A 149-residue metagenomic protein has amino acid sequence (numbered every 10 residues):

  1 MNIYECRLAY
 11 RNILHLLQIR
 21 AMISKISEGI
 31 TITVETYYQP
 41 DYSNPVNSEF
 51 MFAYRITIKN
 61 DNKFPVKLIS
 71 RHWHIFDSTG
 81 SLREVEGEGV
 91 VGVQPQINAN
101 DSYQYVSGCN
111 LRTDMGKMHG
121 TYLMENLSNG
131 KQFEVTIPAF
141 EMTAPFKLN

Functional and structural regions predicted by a protein language model:
N2, Y10-H15: Intrinsic-disorder-associated, low-complexity terminal segments enriched in Asp/Asn/His/Tyr and depleted of Lys/Arg
A21-S48: Low-complexity, acidic Ser/Thr/Pro/Gly-rich terminal tails and inter-domain linkers that flank the onset of structured
F50-R55, H119: Short, solvent-exposed loop/turn segments enriched in Ser/Thr/Gly
I58-N62: Asparagine-centered strand-capping/turn motif at beta-strand->loop junctions
F64-R83: Short acidic, flexible loop segments centered on an aromatic residue
E84-T113: Intrinsically disordered, low-complexity Pro/Gly/Ser/Thr-rich segments with frequent PxxP/GP/PP motifs and embedded
N110-N149: Terminal connector regions
